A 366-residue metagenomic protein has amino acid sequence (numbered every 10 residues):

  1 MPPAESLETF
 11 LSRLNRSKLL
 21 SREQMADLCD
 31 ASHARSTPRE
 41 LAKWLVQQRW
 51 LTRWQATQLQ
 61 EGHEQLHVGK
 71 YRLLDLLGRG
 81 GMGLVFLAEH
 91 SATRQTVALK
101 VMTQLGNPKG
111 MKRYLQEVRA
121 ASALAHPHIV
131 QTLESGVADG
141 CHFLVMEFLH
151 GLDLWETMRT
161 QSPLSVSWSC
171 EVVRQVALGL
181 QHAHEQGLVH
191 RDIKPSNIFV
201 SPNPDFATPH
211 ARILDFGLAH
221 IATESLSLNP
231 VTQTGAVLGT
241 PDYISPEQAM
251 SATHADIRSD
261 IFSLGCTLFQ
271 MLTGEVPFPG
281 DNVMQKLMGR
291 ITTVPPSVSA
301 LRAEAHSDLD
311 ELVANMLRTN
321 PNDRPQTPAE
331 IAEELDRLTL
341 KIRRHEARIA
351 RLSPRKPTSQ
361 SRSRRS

Functional and structural regions predicted by a protein language model:
M1-P2, R16, Q24-A26, S32 (+2 more regions): C-terminal or otherwise distal, non-catalytic regulatory regions appended to signaling enzyme catalytic cores
E5-F10, S36-A42: Short, solvent-exposed linear patches
L14, T37, E61-P296, N322 (+1 more regions): Conserved ATP-binding/catalytic core of the eukaryotic-like protein kinase fold, especially serine/threonine kinases
K18, R49, G187: Glycine-centered, phosphate/nucleic-acid-interacting loop/turn motifs that mediate DNA/RNA or nucleotide
D27-A31, L312-N315: Solvent-exposed, amphipathic alpha-helical segments
E40-G62: Short, structured interface segments
E304-L317: Conserved C-terminal C-lobe helix
N322, Q326-S366: Juxtacatalytic C-terminal regulatory tail of Ser/Thr protein kinases
